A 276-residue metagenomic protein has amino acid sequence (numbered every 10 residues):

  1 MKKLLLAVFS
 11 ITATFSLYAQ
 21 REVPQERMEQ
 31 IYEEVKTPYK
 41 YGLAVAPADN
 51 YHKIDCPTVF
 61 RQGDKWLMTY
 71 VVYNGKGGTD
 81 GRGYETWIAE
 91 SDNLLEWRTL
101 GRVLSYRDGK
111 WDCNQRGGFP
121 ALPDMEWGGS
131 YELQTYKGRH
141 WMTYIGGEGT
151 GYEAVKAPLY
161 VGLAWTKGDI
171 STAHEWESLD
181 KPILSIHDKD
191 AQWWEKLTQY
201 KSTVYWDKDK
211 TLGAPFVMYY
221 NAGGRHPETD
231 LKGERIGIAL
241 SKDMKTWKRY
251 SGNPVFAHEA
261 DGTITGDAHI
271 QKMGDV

Functional and structural regions predicted by a protein language model:
L4-A13: Sec-dependent N-terminal signal peptides
F15-A19: Sec/Tat signal peptide C-region and signal peptidase I cleavage site
Q20-G118, L122-K201, Y205-D267, Q271-V276: Beta-rich carbohydrate-recognition and catalytic domains
